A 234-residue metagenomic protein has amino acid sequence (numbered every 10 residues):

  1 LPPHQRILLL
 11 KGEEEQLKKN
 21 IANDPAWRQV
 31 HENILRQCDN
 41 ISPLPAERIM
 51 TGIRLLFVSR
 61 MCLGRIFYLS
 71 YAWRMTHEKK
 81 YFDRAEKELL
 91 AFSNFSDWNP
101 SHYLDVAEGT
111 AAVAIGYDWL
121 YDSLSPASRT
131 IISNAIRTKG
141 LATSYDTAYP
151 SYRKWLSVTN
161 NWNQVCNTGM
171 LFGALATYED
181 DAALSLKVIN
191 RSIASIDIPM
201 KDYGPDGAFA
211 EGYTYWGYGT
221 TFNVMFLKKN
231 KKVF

Functional and structural regions predicted by a protein language model:
L1-G52: Low-complexity, Ser/Thr/Pro/Gly-enriched N-terminal "stalk/linker" regions
H4-N23, L63-K79, A91-N99, E108-A127 (+2 more regions): Well-ordered alpha-helical scaffold segments within catalytic/enzyme domains
N33-E86, H102-Y103, W155, L175: Substrate-binding groove/exosite segments of carbohydrate-active enzymes
M50-I53, A114-T214, F222-K231: Active-site lining segments of carbohydrate-active enzymes
V58, H102-V106, T159-N163, W216: Helix-start/N-cap signature of alpha-helical segments
Y81-R84, E88, V188, S195: Alpha-helical solenoid repeat scaffolds, predominantly canonical TPR units
L89-L90, P205: Hydrophobic/aromatic-rich effector regions of fungal transcription factors
